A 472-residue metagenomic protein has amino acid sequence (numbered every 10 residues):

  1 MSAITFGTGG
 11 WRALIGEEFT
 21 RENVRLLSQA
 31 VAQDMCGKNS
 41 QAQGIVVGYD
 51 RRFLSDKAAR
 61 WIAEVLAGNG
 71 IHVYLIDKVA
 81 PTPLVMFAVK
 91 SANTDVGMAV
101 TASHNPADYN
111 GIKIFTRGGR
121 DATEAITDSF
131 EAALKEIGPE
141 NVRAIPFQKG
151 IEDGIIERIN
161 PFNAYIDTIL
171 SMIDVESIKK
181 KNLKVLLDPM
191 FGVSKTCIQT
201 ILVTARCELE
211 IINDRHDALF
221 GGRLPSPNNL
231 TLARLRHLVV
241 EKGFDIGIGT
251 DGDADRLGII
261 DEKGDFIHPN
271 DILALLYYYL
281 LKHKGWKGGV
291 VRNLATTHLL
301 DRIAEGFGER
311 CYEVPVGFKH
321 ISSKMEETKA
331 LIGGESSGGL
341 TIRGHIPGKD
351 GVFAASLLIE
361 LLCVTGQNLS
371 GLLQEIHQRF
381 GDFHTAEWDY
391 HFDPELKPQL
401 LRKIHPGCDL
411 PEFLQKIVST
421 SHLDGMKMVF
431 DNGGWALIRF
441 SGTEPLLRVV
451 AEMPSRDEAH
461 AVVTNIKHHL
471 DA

Functional and structural regions predicted by a protein language model:
M1, N110-V239: Gly/Ser/Thr-enriched, mixed-charge loops and adjacent short helices that form phosphate/oxyanion-binding elements
M1-N69, V96, I151-L183: An N-terminal, well-structured beta->alpha segment
G9, V47, V85, M98 (+12 more regions): Buried hydrophobic positions in well-ordered alpha/beta secondary-structure cores of metabolic enzymes
Q33, Q41-N110, T200-I260: N-terminal small/polar loop signature for handling phosphorylated ligands or for N-terminal nucleophile
D77, L84, A132-I166, E262-S336 (+1 more regions): Proline/glycine-rich low-complexity loops and linkers
Y109, I246, W286-A472: Phosphate-binding and adjacent anionic-ligand microenvironments
I114-R117, G258-E262, I342-R343: Short beta-strand-to-turn element immediately C-terminal to the catalytic PLP-Schiff-base lysine in fold type I
T123, I211-N213, D265-K284, G351-E360: Gly/Ser/Thr-rich active-site loops/lids in small-molecule metabolic enzymes that frequently grip phosphoryl groups
